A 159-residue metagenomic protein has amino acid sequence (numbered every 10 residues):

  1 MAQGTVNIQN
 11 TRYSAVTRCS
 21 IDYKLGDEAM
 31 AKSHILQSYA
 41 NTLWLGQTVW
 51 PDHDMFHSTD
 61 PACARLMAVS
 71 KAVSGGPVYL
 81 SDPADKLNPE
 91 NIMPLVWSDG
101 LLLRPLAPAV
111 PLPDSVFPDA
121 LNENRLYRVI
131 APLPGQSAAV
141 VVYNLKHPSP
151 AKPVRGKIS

Functional and structural regions predicted by a protein language model:
M1, I158-S159: Tryptophan-centric aromatic hotspots in well-structured domains and transmembrane helices
M1-N88, V110-P111, F117, L133: Glycan-recognition surfaces
K71-S74, Y79-S81, V116-I158: Carbohydrate-binding surface patches
G76-L80, D99-L106: Short secondary-structure junctions and interdomain/linker hinges
K86, N91-R104: Extended substrate-binding grooves/exosites of carbohydrate-active enzymes
L101-D119, Y143: C-terminal, beta-rich DNA-binding module of retroviral/retroelements integrases
